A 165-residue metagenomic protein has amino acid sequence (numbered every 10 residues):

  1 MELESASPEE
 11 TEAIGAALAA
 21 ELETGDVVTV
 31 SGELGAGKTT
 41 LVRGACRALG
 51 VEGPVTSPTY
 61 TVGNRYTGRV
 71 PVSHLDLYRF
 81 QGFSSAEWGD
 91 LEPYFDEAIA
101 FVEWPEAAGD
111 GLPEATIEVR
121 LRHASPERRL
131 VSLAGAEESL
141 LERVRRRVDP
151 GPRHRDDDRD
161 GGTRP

Functional and structural regions predicted by a protein language model:
M1, A86, E92-P165: Short phosphate-coordinating micro-motif centered on Lys-Gly-acidic
M1-A17: N-terminal pre-Walker A segment at the start of P-loop NTPase domains
A19-G25: Phosphate-binding P-loop
V27-T29: Short hydrophobic/aromatic beta-strand immediately N-terminal to the Walker A/P-loop
S31-E33: P-loop (Walker A) phosphate-binding loop of NTP-binding proteins
K38: Conserved lysine of the Walker
P54, T59, R65-E106: Conserved nucleotide-sensing/catalytic segment adjacent to the nucleotide-binding pocket in NTP-handling enzymes
